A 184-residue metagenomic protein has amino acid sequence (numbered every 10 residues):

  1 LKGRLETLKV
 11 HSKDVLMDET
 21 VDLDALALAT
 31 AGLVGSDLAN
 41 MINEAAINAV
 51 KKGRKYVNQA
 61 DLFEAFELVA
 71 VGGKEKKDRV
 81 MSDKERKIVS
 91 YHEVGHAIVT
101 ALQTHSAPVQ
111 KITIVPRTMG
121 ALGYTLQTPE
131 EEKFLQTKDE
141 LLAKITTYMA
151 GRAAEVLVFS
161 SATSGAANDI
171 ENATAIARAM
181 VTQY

Functional and structural regions predicted by a protein language model:
L1-K13, E19-A29, N40: Conserved AAA+ ATPase core "coupling" helix
D18, L33-S36: Residue-level signal for short amphipathic helical patches enriched in basic/charged and nearby hydrophobic residues
S36-Y184: Conserved P-loop NTPase/AAA+ ATPase motor core
